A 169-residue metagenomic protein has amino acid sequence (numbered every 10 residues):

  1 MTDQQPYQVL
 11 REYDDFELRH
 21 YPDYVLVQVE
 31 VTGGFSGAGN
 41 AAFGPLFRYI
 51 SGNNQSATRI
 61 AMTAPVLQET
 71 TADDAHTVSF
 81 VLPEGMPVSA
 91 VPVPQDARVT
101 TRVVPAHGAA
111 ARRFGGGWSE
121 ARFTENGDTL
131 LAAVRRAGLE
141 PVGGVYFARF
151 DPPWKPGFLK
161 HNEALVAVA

Functional and structural regions predicted by a protein language model:
M1-A169: A solvent-exposed interaction/effector surface
